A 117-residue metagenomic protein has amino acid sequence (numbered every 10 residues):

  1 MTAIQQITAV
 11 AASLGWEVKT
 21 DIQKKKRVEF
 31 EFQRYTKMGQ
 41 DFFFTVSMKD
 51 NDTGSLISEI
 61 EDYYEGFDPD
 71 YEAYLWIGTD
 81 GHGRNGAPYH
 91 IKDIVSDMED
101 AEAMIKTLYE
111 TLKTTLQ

Functional and structural regions predicted by a protein language model:
M1-I22, L116: Amphipathic alpha-helical segments
T2, Q23-E29, D41-Q117: Intrinsically disordered, low-complexity regulatory regions enriched in serine/threonine/proline and acidic residues
E17, I22-Q23, Y35, S47: Generic N-terminal leader/processing signal
F32-M38: Active-site beta-strand termini and strand-to-loop segments that position acidic
